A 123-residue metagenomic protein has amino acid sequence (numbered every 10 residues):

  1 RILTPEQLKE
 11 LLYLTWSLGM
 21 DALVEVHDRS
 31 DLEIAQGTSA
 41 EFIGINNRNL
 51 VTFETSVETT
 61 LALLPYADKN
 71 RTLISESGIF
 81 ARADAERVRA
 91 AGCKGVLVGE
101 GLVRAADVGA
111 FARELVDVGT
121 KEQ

Functional and structural regions predicted by a protein language model:
R1-E58, K69-N70: Conserved anion-binding
R1-P5, I45-T52, A91-F111: Glycine-rich phosphate-binding active-site loops on the catalytic face of alpha/beta enzymes
G19-M20, R71, L115-T120: Short acidic, glycine/proline-enriched helix-loop-strand junctions
D21-A22, L50, S75-G78, V98-G101: Short, flexible active-site loop motifs that bind/organize anionic cofactors or intermediates
H27-T38, S75-V98, A110, L115: Catalytic cores of alpha/beta
F53-V57, L61-L64, R71-A85: Active-site-adjacent loop and "lid" segments of alpha/beta metabolic enzymes
A62-Y66, R89, R104-Q123: C-terminal helical cap(s) of enzyme catalytic domains, especially alpha/beta-barrels
